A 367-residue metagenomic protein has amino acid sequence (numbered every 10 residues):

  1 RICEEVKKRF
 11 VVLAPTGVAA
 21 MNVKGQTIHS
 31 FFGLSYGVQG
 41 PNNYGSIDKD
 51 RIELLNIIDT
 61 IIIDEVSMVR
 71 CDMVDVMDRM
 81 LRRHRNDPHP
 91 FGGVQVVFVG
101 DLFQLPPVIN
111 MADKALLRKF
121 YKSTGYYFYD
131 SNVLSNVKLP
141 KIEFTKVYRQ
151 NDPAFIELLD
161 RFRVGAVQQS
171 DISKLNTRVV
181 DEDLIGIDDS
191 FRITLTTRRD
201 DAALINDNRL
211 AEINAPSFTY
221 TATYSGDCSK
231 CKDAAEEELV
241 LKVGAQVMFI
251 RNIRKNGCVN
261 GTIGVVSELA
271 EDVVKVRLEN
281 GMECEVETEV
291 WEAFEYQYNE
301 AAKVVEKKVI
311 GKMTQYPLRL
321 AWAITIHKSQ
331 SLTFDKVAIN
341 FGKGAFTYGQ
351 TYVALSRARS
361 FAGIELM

Functional and structural regions predicted by a protein language model:
R1-M367: Conserved ATP-binding/catalytic motifs of P-loop helicase motor domains
